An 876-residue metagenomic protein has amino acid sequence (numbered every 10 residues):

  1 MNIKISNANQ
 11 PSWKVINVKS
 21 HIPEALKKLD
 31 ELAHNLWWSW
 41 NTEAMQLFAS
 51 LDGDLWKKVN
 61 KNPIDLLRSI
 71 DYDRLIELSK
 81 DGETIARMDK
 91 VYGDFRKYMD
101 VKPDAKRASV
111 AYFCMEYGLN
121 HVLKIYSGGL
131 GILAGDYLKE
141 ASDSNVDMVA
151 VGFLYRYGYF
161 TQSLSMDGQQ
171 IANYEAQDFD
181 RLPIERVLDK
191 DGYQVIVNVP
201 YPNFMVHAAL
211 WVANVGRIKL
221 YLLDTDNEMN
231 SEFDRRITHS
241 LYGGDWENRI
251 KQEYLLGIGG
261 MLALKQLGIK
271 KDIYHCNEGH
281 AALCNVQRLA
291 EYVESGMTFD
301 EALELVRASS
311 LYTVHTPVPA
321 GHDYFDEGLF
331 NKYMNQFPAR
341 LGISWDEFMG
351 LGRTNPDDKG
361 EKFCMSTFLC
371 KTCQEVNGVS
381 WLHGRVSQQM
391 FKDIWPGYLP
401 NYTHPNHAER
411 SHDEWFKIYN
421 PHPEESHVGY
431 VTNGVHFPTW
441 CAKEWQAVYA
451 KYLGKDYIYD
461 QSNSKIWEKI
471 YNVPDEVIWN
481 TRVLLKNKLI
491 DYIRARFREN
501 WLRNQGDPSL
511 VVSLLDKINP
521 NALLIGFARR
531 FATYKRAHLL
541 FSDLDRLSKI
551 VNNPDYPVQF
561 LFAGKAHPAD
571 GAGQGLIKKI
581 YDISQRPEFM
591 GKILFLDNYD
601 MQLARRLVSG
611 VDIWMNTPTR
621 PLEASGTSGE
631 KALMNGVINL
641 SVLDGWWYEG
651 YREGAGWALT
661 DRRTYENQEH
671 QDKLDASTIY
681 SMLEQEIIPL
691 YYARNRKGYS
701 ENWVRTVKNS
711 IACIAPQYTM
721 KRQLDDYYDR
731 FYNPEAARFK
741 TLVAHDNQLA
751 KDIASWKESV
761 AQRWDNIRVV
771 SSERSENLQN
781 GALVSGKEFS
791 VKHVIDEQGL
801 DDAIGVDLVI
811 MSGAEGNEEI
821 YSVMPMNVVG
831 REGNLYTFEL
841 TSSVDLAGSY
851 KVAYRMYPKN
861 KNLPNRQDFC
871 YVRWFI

Functional and structural regions predicted by a protein language model:
M1-I876: Catalytic cores of carbohydrate-active enzymes across secretory and cytosolic contexts
